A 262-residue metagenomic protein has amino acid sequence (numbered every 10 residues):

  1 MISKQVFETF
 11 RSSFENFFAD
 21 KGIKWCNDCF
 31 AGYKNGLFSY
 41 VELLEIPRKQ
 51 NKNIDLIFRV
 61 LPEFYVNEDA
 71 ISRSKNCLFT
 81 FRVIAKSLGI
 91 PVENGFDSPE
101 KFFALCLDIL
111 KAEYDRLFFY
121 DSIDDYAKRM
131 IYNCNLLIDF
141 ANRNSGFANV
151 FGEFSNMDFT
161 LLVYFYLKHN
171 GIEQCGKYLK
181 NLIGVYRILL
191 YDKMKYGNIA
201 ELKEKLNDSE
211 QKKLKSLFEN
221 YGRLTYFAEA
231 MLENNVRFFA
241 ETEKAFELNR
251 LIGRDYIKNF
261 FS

Functional and structural regions predicted by a protein language model:
I2-F7, R11, G32-S262: Intrinsically disordered, low-complexity regulatory regions enriched in serine/threonine/proline and acidic residues
S3-C26: Amphipathic alpha-helical segments
N27-A31: Acidic carboxylate-rich catalytic motifs and surrounding loops in phosphoryl-/glycosyl-chemistry enzymes
